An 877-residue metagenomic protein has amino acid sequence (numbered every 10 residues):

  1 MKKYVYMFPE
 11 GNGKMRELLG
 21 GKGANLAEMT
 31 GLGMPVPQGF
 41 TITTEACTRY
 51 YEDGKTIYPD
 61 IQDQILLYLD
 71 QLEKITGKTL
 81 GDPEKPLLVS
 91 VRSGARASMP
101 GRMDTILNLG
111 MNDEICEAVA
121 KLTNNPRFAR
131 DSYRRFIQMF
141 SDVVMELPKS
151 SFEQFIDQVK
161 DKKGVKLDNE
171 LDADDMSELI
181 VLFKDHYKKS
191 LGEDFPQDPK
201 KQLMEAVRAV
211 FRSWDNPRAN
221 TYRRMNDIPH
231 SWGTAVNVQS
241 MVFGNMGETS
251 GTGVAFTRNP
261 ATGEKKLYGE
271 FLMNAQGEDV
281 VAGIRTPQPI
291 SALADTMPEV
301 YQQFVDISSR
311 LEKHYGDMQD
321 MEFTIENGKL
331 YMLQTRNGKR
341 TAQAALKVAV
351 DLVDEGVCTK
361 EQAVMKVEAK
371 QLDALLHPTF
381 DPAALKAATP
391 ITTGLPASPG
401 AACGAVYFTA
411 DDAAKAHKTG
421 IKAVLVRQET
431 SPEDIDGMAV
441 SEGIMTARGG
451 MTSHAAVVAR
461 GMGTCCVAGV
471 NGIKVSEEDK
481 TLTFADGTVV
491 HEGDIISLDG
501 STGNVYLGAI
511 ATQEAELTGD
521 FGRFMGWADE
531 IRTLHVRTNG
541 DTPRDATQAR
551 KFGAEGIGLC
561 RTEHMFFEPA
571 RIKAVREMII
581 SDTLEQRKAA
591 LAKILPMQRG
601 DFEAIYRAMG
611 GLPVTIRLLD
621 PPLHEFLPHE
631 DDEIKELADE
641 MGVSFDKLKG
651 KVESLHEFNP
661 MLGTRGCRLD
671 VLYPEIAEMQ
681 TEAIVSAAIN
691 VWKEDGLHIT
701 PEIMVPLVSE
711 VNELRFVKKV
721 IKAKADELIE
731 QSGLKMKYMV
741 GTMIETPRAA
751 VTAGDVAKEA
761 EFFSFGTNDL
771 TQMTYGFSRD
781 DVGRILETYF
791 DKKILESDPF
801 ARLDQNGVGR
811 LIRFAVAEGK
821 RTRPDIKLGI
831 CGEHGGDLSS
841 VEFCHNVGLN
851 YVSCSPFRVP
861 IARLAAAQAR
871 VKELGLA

Functional and structural regions predicted by a protein language model:
M1-A388, D411-K415, I421-V424, S431-D436 (+11 more regions): Nucleotide/phosphate-binding sheet-loop regions of phosphoryl- and nucleotidyl-transfer enzymes
F40, A447-G449, A468-N471, C560 (+2 more regions): Short beta->alpha connector loops at strand-helix junctions that form conserved, small/polar/Pro-enriched
R92, L517-G519, W527-A877: Conserved alpha/beta-domain cores
R310, K480-D486: Short alpha-helix capping/helix-loop boundary micro-motifs
G356, Y506-M525: Short, compositionally biased
M462-T464: Residues forming the flavin
